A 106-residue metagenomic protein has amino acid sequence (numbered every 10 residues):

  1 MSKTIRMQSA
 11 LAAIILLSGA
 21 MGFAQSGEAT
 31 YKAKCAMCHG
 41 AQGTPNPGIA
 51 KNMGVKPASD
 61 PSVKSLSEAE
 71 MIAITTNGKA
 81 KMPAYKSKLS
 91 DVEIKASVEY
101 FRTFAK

Functional and structural regions predicted by a protein language model:
M1-A24, T103-K106: Post-cleavage N-terminal segment of exported redox proteins
A10, L17, K51-M53, T75: Short, solvent-exposed coil/turn segments
I14-T30, N46, E70: Electrostatic cytochrome c docking/interface patches
E28-V55, K79-K81, T103-K106: Periplasmic/extracellular electron-transfer cofactor-ligation site, primarily the c-type cytochrome heme-c attachment
K56-A69, Y85-E93: Electron-transfer interface patches adjacent to heme c in soluble/periplasmic c-type cytochromes and di-/multiheme
K64-A80: Short Fe-S-cluster ligation motifs
A73-T76, S87-K106: C-terminal capping alpha-helices of c-type cytochrome domains
